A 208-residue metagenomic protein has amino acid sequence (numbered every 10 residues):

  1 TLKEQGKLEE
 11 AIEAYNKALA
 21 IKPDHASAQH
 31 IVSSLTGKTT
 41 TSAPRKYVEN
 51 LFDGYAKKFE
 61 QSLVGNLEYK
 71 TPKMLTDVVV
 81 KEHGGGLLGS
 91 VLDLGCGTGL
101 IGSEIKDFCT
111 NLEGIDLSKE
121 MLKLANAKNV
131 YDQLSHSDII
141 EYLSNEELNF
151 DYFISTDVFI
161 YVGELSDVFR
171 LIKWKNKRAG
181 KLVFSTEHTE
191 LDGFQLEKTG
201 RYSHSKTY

Functional and structural regions predicted by a protein language model:
Q61-D77: Conserved SAM-binding loop and adjacent beta-strand
L92, T98-Y142: Class I SAM-dependent methyltransferase SAM/SAH-binding core
I154: A conserved beta-strand element that flanks and buttresses the S-adenosyl-L-methionine
S166-A179: A short glycine-rich, Lys/Arg-flanked "PGG" loop and its adjoining helix->strand segment in the class I
A179-E187: Conserved beta-strand signature within the Rossmann-like core of class I S-adenosyl-L-methionine
G193-Y208: Acceptor-substrate binding/catalytic loop of class I
